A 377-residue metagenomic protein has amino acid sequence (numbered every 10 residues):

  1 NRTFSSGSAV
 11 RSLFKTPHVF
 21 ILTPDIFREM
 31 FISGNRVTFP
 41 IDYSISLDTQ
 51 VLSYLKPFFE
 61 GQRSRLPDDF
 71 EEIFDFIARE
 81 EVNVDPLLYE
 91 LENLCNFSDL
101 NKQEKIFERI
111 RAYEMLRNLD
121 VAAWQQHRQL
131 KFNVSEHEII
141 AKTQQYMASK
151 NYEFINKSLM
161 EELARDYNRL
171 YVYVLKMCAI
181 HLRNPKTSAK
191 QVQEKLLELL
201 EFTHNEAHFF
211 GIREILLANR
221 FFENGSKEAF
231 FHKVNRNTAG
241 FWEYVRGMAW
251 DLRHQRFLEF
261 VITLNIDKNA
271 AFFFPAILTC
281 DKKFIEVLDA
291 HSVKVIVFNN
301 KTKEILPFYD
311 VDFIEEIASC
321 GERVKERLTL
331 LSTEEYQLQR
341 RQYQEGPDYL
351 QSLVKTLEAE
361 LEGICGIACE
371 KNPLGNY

Functional and structural regions predicted by a protein language model:
N1-P275, L288-Y377: Active-site-proximal, substrate-binding regions of enzyme catalytic domains and RNA-binding/basic surfaces
I277-T279: Acidic beta-strand-to-loop metal/phosphate-binding motif
D281-F284: Short secondary-structure subsegments characteristic of cysteine-rich extracellular domains
